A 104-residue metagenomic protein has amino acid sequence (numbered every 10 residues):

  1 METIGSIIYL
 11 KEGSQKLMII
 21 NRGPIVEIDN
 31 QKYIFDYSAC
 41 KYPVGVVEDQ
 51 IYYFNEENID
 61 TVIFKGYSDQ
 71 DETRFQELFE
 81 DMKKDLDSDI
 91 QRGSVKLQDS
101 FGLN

Functional and structural regions predicted by a protein language model:
M1-K11: Short coil-to-beta transition motif at edge beta-strands of beta-rich domains
S6, Q15-I25: Short beta-strand-centered aromatic/proline hotspots
Q15, F35-S38: A generic structural signal for short beta-strands and their flanking turns/coil linkers
I20-R22, D29, F64: Surface loops and adjacent helix of pleckstrin homology
I25-E27, P43-V44: C-terminal, active-site-flanking charged/polar segments
V26-F35: Short, solvent-exposed secondary-structure boundary/capping segments
A39-N104: Intrinsically disordered, low-complexity, charged/polar segments
